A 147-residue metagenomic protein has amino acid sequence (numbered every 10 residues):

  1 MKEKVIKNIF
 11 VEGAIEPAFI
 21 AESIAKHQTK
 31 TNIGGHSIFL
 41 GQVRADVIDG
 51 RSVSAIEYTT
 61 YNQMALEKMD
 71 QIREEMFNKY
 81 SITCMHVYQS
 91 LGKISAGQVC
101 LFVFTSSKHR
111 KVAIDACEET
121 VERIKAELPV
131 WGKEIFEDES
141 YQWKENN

Functional and structural regions predicted by a protein language model:
M1-V99, V112-E118, E122-N147: N-terminal, polar/charged subdomain of small-to-medium soluble alpha/beta proteins
F104-S106: Short hydrophobic/aromatic beta-strand micro-patches that form the beta-sheet surface supporting nucleotide- or nucleic
K108-R110: Helix N-cap motif at beta-to-alpha junctions
